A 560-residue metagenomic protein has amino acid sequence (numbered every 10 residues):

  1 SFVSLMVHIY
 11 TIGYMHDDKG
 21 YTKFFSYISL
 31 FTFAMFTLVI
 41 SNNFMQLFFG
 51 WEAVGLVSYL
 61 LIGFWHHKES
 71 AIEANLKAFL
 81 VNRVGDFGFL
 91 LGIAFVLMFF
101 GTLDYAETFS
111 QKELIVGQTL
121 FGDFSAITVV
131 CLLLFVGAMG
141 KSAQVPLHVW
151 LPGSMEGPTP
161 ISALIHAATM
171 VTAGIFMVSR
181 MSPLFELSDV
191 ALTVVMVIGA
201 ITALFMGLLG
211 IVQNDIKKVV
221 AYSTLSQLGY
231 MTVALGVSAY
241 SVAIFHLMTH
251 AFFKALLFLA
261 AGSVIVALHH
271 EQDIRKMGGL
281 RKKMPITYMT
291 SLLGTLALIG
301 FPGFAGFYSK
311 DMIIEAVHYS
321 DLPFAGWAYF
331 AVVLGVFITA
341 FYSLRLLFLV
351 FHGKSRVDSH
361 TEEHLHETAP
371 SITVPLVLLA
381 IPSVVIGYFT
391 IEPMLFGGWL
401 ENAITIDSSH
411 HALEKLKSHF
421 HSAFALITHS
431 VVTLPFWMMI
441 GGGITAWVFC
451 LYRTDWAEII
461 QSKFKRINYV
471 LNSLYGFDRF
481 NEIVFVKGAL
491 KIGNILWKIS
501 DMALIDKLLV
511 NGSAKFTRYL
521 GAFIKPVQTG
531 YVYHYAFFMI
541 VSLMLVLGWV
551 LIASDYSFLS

Functional and structural regions predicted by a protein language model:
F2-G50, G55-S371, P382, Y388: Hydrophobic transmembrane alpha-helices and their helix-loop junctions in integral membrane proteins
F2-M6, I338, P375, A380-V385 (+3 more regions): Hydrophobic cores of alpha-helical transmembrane segments in multi-pass integral membrane proteins
M6-V7, G207-L209, L346, G443-Y452 (+1 more regions): Alpha-helical transmembrane segments
S142, S371, L378, V431-V432 (+1 more regions): Hydrophobic alpha-helical transmembrane segments of integral membrane proteins, especially lipid-exposed positions
V171, G199, G294, I372-V385 (+4 more regions): Hydrophobic membrane-spanning alpha-helices of multi-pass integral membrane proteins
V212, S226-G236, F307-V317, H410-G442: Long, highly hydrophobic alpha-helical transmembrane signal-anchor segments
K254, F337-L346, M439-I459: Hydrophobic alpha-helical membrane-embedded segments
E392-W437, V448-S560: Aromatic-capped, Gly/Pro-kinked transmembrane alpha-helices
